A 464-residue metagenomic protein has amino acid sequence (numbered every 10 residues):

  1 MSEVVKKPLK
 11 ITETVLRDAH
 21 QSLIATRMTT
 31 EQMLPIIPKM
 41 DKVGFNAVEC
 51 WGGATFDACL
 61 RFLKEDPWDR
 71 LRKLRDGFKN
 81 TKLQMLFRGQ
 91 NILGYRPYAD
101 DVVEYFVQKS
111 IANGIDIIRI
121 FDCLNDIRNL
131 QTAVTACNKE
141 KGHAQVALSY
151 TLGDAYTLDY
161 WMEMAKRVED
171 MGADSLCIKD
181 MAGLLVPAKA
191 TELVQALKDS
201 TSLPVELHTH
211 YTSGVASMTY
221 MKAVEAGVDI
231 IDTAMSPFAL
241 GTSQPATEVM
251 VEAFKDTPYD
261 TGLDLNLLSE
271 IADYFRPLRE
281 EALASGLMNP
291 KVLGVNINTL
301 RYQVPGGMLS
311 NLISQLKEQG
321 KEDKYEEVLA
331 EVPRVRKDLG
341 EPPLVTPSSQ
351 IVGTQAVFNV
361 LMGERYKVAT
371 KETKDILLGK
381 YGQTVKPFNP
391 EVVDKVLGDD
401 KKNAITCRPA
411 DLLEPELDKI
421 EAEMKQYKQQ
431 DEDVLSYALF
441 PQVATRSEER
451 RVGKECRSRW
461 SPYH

Functional and structural regions predicted by a protein language model:
M1-I24, L71, D76: N-terminal amphipathic alpha-helix/helix-capping segment at the start of soluble metabolic enzymes
A19, M40, I120, L176 (+3 more regions): Conserved, mostly hydrophobic/aromatic
Q32-A54, K109-I117, M171: Catalytic domains of carbohydrate-active enzymes, especially glycoside hydrolases
D41-K42, A47-C59, N289-T299, Q303-R451 (+1 more regions): Terminal or standalone catalytic/regulatory effector modules within metabolic enzymes and repeat proteins
G52-M164, L176, V186-P187: Active-site beta->alpha loop and helix N-cap motifs at the rims of alpha/beta catalytic domains
I120-C123, D180, A226-S243: Glycine-rich phosphate-binding active-site loops on the catalytic face of alpha/beta enzymes
D159-M164, S213-A226: Catalytic cores of alpha/beta
A239-T261: C-terminal helical cap(s) of enzyme catalytic domains, especially alpha/beta-barrels
